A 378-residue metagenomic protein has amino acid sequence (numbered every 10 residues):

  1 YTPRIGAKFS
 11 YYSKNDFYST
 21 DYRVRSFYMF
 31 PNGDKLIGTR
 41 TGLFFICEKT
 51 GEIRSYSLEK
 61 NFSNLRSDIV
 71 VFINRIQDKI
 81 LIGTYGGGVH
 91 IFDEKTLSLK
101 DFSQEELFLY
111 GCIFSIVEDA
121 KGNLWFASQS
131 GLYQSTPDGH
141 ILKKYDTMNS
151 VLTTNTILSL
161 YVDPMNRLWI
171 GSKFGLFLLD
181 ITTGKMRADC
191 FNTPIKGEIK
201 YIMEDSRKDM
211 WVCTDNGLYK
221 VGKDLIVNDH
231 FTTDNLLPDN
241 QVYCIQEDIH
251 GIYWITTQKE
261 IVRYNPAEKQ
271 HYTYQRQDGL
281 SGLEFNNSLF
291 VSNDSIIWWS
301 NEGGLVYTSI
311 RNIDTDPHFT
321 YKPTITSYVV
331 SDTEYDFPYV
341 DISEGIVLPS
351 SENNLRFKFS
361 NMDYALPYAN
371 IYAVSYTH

Functional and structural regions predicted by a protein language model:
Y1-R25, M29, N61-S67, L107-L109 (+5 more regions): Residue-level "micro-hotspots" composed of small/polar
P3-I5, E48-G51, D93-L97, T136-H140 (+4 more regions): Short loop/turn segments that connect beta-strands within beta-propeller blades
G6-N15, E52-E59, L97-S103, I141-D146 (+3 more regions): Trp- and S/T/G-rich repeat-edge/linker motifs of beta-rich repeat architectures
K14-M29, K35-N74, G83-D93, Q104-F114 (+1 more regions): A broadly structural signal marking compact, well-ordered functional cores that mediate small-ligand/cofactor/substrate
M29-N32, N74-Q77, E118-K121, V162-M165 (+3 more regions): Residue-level detector of Asp-centered blade-edge/turn motifs that repeat once per structural unit in beta-propeller
D34-I37, K79-I82, N123-F126, R167-W169 (+3 more regions): Conserved beta-propeller blade signature
T41-F44, Y85-V89, S130-Y133, F174-F177 (+3 more regions): Loop/turn residues immediately N-terminal
L99, I116, L124, I157-L160 (+2 more regions): Fold-core signature of tandem repeat domains
